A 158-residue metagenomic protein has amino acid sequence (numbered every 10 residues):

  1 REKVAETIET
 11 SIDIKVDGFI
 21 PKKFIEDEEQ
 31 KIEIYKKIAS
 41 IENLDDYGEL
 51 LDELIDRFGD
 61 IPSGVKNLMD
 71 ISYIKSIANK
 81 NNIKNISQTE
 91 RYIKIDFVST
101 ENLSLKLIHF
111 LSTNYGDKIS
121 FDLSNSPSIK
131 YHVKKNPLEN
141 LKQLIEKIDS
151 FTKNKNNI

Functional and structural regions predicted by a protein language model:
R1-I158: Accessory helical-bundle/CTD segments and flexible terminal tails appended to RecA-like ATPase motors
